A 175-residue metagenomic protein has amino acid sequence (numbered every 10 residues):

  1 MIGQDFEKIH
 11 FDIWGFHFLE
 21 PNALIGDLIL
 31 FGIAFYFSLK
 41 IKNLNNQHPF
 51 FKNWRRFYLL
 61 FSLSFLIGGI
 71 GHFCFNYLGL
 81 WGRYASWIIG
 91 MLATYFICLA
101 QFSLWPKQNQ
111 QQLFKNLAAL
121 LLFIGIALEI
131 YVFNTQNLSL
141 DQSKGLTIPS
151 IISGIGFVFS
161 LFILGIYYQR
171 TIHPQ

Functional and structural regions predicted by a protein language model:
M1-D5, S62-L78, L122-K144, F159-I166: C-terminal ends of transmembrane alpha-helices and the immediately adjacent extracellular/lumenal or cytosolic loop
G3-F31, S143-S153: Hydrophobic transmembrane alpha-helical segments in integral membrane proteins
D27, R55-Y58, S62, W87 (+4 more regions): Residues within membrane-spanning alpha-helices of integral membrane proteins, especially the hydrophobic core/packing
L30, N53-F75, Q175: Hydrophobic alpha-helical transmembrane segments of multi-pass membrane proteins
G32-H48, G68-N116: Internal transmembrane alpha-helix with an interfacial aromatic "cap," most often the third helix
F35-K40, I97-L104, A127-S139, I151-Q175: Alpha-helical transmembrane segments in multipass membrane proteins, preferentially the mid-helix core
N45-F61, N109-L120, T171-Q175: Membrane-interfacial loop-to-transmembrane alpha-helix junctions, especially the N-terminal start
Y77-I89, S139-S153: Non-cytosolic membrane-interface motifs at loop->transmembrane helix junctions
